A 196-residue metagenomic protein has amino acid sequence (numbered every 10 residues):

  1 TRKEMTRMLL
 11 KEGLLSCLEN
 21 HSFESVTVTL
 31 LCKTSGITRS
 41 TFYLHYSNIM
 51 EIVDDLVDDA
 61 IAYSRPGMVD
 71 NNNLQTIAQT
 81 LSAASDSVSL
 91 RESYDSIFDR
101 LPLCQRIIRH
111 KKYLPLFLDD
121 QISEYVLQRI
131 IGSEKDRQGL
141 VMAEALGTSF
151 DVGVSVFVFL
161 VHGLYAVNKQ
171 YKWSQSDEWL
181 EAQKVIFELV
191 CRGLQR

Functional and structural regions predicted by a protein language model:
T1-H21, V28-L30, T34, T38-R196: Alpha-helical bundle regulatory/interaction domains
